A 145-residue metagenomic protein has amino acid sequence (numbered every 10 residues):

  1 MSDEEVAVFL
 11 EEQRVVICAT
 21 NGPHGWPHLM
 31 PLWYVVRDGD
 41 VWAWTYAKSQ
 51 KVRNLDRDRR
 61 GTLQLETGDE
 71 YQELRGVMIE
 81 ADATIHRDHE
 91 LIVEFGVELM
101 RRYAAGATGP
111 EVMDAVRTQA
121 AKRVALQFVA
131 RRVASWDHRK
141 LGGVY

Functional and structural regions predicted by a protein language model:
M1-V15, Y145: Extreme N-terminal tail/first-helix region
E4-V6, K48, Q64, A125: Catalytic cores of transferase enzymes with a strong primary signal for eukaryotic protein kinases
E12-Q13, R57-D58, K122: Structured helix-beta-strand junction loops
R14-A47, L55, T62-E66: Short beta-strand segments
Y71-Y145: Charged, gly/pro-rich active-site loop segments
